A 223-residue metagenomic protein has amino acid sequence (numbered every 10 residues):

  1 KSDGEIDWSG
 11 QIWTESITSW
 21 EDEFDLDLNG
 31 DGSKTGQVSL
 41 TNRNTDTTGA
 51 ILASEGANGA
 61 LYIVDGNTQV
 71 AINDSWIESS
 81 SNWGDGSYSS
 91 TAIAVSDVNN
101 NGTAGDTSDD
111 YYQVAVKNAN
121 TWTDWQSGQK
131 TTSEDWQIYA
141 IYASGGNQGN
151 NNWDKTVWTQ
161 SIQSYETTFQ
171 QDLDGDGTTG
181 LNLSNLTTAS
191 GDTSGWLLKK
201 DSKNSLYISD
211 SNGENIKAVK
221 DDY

Functional and structural regions predicted by a protein language model:
K1-Y223: Long, low-complexity, Gly/Thr
